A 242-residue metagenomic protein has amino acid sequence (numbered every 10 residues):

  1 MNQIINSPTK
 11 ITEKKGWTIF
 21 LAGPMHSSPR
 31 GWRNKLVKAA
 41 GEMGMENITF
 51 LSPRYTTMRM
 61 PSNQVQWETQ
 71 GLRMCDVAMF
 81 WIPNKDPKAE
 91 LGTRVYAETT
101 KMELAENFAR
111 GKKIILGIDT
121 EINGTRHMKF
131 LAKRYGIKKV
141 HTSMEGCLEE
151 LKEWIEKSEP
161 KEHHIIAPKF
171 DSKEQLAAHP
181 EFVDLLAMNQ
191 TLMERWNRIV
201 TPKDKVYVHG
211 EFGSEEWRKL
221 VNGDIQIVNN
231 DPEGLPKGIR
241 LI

Functional and structural regions predicted by a protein language model:
M1-E162: Conserved catalytic or regulatory cores that recognize and/or transform ribose-phosphate-containing ligands
H26-S27, K85-P87, E121, P168-F170 (+2 more regions): Short, solvent-exposed loop/turn segments at secondary-structure junctions
F50-T56, Q226-E233: A short, structured active-site edge motif that brings together acidic residues
C75-D76, G111, K203, N222-D224 (+1 more regions): Short, well-ordered alpha-helix to beta-strand connector turns
K161-W217, L235: N-terminal active-site segment of His-dependent metallophosphoesterases
V206-E211, I225-D231, L241-I242: Active-site neighborhood of phospho(di)ester-bond hydrolases with catalytic His/Asp-centered motifs
E215-Q226: Short, electropositive alpha-helical surface patch
